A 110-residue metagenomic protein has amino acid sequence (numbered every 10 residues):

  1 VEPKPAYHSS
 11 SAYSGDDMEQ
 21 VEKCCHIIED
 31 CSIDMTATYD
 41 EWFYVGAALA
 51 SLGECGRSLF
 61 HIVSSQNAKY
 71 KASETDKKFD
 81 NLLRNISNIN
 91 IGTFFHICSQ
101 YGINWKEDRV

Functional and structural regions predicted by a protein language model:
E2-V110: Modules that initiate DNA replication and primer synthesis
